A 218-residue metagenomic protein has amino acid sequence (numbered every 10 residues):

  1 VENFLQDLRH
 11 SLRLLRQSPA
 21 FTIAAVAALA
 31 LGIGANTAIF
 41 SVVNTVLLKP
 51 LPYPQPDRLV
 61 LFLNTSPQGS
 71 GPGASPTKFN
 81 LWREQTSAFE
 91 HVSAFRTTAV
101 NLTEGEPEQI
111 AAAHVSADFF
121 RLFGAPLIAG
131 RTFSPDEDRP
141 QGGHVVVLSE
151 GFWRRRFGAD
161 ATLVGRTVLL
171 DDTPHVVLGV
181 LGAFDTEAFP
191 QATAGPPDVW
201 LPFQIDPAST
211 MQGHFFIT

Functional and structural regions predicted by a protein language model:
V1-L29: N-terminal Sec/SRP start-transfer signal
A20, S87-H91, T162: Glycine-centered tight turns that cap/initiate beta-strands
L31-R58: Alpha-helical transmembrane segments
D57-R58, F89-H91, H175: Loop/turn elements at helix/coil->beta-strand transitions in domains of secreted/extracellular proteins
L63-N64, T77-S134: Short amphipathic beta-strand/extended segments in non-transmembrane regions
S66-S70, E104-E106, W153, V180-F184: Structural beta->alpha junctions
A99, A111-P135, H144-T218: Mid-to-C-terminal secondary-structure elements that act as membrane-proximal/extracytoplasmic interface segments
